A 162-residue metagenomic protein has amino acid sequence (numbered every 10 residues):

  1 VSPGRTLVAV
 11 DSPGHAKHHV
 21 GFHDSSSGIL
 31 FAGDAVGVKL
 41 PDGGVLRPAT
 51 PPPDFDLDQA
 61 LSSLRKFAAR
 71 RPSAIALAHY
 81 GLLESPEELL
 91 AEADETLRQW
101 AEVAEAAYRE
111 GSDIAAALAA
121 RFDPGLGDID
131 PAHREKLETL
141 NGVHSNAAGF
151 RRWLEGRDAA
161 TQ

Functional and structural regions predicted by a protein language model:
V1-S2: Active-site HxH/HxHxD metal-binding segment of metal-dependent hydrolases
T6, D11, K17-E87: Metallo-beta-lactamase
G28, A35, T96-A107: Solvent-exposed, amphipathic alpha-helical segments
P52-Q59, T96, G142-S145: Soluble or luminal CAZymes and related metallo-dependent hydrolases
L64, L97, A101, A147: Short amphipathic alpha-helical/adjacent loop interface patches that line ligand and macromolecule-binding sites
P86-E95: Histidine/acidic-residue-rich catalytic or RNA/ligand-binding cores of hydrolases and nuclease-related proteins
V103-Q162: C-terminal regulatory/interaction regions
